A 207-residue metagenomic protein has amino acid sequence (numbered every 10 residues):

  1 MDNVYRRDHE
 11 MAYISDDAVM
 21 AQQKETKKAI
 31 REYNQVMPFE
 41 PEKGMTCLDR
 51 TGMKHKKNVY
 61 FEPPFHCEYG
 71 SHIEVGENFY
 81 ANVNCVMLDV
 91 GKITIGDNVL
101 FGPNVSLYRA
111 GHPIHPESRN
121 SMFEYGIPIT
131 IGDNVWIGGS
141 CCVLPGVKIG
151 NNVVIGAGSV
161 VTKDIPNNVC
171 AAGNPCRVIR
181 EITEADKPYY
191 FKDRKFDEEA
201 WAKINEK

Functional and structural regions predicted by a protein language model:
M1-N58, C176-K207: Terminal amphipathic alpha-helical/low-complexity segments used for targeting or macromolecular assembly
V4-Y5, T51, S121, P128 (+1 more regions): Short secondary-structure boundary/capping segments
N34-Q35, D164-N168: Short arginine-rich
Y60, L100, W136, V154 (+1 more regions): Short-chain dehydrogenase/reductase
F65-V75, Y80-I149, N174-P175, E181-F191: Flexible, glycine/small-residue-enriched loop-and-beta-strand segment within the central core of proteins
G150-V153, P166-N168: Conserved catalytic segment of ABC-fold P-loop ATPases
